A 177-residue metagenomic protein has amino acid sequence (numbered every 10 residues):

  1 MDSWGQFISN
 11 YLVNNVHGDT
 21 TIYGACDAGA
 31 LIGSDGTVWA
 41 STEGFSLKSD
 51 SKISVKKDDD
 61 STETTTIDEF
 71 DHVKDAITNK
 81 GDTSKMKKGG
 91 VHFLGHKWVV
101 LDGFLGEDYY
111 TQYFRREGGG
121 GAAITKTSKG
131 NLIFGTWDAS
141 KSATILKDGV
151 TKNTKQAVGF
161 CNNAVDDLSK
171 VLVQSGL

Functional and structural regions predicted by a protein language model:
M1-L177: Non-catalytic interaction/Regulatory regions outside core domains
